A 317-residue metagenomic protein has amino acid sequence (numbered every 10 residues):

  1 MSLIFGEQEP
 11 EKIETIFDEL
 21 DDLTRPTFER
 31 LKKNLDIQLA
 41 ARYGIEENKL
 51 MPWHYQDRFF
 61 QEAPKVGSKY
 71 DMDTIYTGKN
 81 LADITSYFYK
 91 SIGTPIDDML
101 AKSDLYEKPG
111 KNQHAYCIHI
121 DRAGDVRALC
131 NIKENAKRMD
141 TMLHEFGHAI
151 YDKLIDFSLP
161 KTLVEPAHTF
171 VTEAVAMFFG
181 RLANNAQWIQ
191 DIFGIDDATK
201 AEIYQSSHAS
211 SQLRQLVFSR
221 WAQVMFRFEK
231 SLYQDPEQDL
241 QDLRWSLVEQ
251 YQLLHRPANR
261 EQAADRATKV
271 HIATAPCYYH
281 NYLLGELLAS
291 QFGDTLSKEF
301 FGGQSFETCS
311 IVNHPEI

Functional and structural regions predicted by a protein language model:
M1-L129, T199-S207: Active-site-proximal, well-structured secondary-structure segments within enzyme catalytic domains
S2, N131, D140, A149-F179: Post-HEXXH active-site segment of zinc metalloproteases
S2-P10, R58-E62, M142, I150-Y151 (+3 more regions): C-terminal, non-catalytic "cap/extension" segments appended to globular domains
I4, Q8-E11, M72-Y76, L129-K137 (+2 more regions): Alpha-helix capping and helix-loop boundary segments enriched in small/acidic/polar residues
I13-R25, I155, P166-K200: Post-HExxH zinc-binding segment in Zn-dependent metallohydrolases
G93-A101, S158-T162, A186-G194, D239-Q241 (+2 more regions): Acidic/polar loop patches that form or flank catalytic/metal-binding clefts of enzymes that bind anionic ligands
A101-Q113, D121-G124, T141, E145-F157 (+1 more regions): Alpha-helical recognition segments enriched in aromatics with Gly/Pro capping that present substrate-recognition
G124-N135, L159-E165, Y204-A209, A264-T274: Acidic/His metal-coordination segments adjacent to aromatic residues that form catalytic metal sites in metalloenzymes
